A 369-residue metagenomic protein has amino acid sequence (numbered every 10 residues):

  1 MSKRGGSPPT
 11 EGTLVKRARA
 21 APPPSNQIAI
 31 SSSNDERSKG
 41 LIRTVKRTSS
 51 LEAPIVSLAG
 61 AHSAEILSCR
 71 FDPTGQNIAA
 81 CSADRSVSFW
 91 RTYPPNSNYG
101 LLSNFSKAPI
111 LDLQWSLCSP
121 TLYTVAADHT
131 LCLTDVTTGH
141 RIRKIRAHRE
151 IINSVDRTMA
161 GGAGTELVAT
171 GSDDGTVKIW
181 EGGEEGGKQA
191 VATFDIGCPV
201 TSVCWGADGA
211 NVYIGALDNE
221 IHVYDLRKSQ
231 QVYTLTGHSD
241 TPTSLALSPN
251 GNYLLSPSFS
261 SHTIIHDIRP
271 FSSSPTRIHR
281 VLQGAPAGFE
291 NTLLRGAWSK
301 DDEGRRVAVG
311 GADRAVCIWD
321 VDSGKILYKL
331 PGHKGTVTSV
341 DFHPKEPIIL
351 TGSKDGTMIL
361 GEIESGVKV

Functional and structural regions predicted by a protein language model:
M1-S68: Intrinsically disordered, low-complexity acidic/Ser/Thr/Pro-rich linker and tail segments in large eukaryotic scaffolds
R47, P54-A61, P94-S106, V125 (+7 more regions): Short C-terminal beta-strands that terminate individual repeats in beta-propeller domains, predominantly WD40 blades
A64-L67, D84-S88, A108-L111, P120 (+10 more regions): Short coil/turn segments within WD40 beta-propeller repeats
A64-R70, K107-W115, E150-M159, T193-G206 (+3 more regions): Canonical WD40 repeat/beta-propeller blade segments in eukaryotic WD-repeat proteins
C69-Q76, L113-P120, V125, D156-T165 (+6 more regions): Loop/turn segments within WD40 beta-propeller blades
I78-S82, L122-A126, V168-S172, Y213-A216 (+3 more regions): Conserved beta-strand element within WD40/beta-propeller blades
T92-P95, V136-T138, G182-G186, L226-S229 (+3 more regions): Short loop/turn segments that connect beta-strands within beta-propeller blades
D341-V369: Blade-level signature of beta-propeller repeat domains, shared across WD40, Kelch, NHL, RCC1 and BNR/Asp-box propellers
